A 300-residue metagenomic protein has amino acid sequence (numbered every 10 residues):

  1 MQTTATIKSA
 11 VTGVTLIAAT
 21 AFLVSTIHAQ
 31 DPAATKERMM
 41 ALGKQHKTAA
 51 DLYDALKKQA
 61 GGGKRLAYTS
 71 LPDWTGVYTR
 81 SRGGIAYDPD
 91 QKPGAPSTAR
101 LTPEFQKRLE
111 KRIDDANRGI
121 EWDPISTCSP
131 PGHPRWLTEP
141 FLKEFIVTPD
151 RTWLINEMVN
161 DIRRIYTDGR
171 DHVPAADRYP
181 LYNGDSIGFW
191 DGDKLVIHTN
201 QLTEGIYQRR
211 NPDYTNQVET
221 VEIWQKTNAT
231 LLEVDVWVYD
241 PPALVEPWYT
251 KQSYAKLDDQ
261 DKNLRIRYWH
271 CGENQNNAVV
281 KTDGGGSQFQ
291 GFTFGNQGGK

Functional and structural regions predicted by a protein language model:
Q2-A5, L23-I27: Conserved, well-structured beta-alpha core segment at the onset of a catalytic domain
Q2-T15: Bacterial N-terminal signal peptides that target proteins for export
T15-L16, I27: Cleavable N-terminal signal peptides
L16-F22: Sec-dependent, cleavable N-terminal signal peptides
S25-K300: PEST-like low-complexity, intrinsically disordered acidic/proline/serine-rich tracts that flank trafficking/processing
